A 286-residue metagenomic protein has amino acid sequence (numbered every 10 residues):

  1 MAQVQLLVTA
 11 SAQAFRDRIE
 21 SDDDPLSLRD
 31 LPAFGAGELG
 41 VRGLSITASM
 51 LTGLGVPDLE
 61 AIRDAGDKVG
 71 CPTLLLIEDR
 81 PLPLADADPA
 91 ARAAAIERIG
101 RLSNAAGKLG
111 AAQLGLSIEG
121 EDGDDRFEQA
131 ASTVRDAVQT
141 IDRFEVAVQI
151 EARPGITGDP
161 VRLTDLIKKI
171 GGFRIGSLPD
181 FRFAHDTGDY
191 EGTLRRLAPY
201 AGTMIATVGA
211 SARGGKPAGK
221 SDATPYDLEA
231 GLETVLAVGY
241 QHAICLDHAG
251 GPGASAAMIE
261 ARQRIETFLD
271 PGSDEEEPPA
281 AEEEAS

Functional and structural regions predicted by a protein language model:
M1-G40, D67, T157-I175, P179-S286: Histidine-acidic metal/acid-base catalytic patches
Q3, A65-T73, I77-E78, P83-P179 (+3 more regions): Active-site acidic/histidine proton-transfer and metal-coordination neighborhood in alpha/beta enzyme cores
T9-Q13, S45-S49, L74-D79, L114-S117 (+4 more regions): A cross-family glycoside hydrolase active-site/sugar-binding cleft signature
D22, T52-G53, A93, E128 (+2 more regions): Residue-level marker of alpha-helix boundaries and capping positions
S27, D58, A94, R98 (+4 more regions): Soluble or luminal CAZymes and related metallo-dependent hydrolases
L31, I62, L102, A137 (+1 more regions): Aromatic/hydrophobic pocket-lining residues that form π-stacking "cages" and hydrophobic walls in ligand
G43-D64, L116-D125, G214: Glycine-rich, proline-tolerant flexible connector loops at the mouths of alpha/beta enzymes
M50-L51, P81, E121, I156 (+2 more regions): Positions that flank functional sites
